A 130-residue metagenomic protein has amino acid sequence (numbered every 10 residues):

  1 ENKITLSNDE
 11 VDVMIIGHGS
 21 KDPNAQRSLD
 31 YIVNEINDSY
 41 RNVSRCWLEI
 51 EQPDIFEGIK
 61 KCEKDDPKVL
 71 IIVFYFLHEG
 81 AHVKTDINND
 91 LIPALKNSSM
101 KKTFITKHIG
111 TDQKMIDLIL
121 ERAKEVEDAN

Functional and structural regions predicted by a protein language model:
E1-N130: Active-site-proximal alpha-helix that buttresses catalytic centers in soluble enzyme cores
